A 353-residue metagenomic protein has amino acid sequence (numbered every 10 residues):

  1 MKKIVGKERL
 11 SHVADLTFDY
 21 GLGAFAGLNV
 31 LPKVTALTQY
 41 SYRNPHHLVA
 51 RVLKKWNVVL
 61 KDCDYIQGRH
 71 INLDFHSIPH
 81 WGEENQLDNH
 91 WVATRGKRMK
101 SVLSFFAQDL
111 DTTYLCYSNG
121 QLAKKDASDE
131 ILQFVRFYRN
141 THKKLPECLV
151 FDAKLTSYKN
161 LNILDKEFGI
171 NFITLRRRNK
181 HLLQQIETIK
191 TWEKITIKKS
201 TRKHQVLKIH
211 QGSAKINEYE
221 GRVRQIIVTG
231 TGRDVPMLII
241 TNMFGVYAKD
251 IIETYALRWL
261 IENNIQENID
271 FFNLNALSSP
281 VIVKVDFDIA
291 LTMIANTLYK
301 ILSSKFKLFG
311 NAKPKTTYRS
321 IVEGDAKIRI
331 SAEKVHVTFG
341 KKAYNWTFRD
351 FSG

Functional and structural regions predicted by a protein language model:
M1-K55, I66, D109, R329-S331: Short, positively charged, Gly/Tyr-enriched micro-motifs that form contact patches at catalytic or ligand/partner
V13, K33, L37, Q67-I78 (+7 more regions): Short, conserved catalytic/metal-binding motifs centered on acidic residues
V13, Y247-I282, F287, A295-Y299: Short amphipathic alpha-helical "interface-anchor" segments enriched in bulky aromatics
V34-A107: Active-site-proximal, Lys/Arg-enriched surface segment that forms a nucleic-acid-binding/basic interface patch
A93-H142, M237: Electropositive, glycine- and tryptophan-enriched low-complexity nucleic-acid-binding patches
L122-H181: Domain-level cores of phosphate- or acyl-group-handling catalytic modules
F168-D270, A326, I330: An anionic, glycine-rich sequence signature occurring as long contiguous blocks
K198-Q205, A295-G353: A short, flexible helix-boundary coil/loop motif
